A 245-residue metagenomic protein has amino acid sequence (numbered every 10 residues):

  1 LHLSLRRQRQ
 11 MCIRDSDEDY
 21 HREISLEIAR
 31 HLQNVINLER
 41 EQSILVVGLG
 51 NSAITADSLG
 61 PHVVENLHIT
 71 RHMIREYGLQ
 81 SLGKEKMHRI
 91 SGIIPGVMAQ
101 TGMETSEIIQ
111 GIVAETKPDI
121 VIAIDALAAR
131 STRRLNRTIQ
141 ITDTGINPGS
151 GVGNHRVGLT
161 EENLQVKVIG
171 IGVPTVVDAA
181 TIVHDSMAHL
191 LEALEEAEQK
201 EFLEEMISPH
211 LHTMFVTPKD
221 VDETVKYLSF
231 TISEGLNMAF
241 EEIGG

Functional and structural regions predicted by a protein language model:
L1, D17, H21-R40, L67-T70: Active-site cofactor/substrate anionic-group-binding motifs, chiefly glycine- and Lys/Arg-rich phosphate-binding loops
H2-I13: Single conserved hydrophobic/aromatic residue that forms the stacking wall/gate of nucleotide- or nucleobase-binding
H31, T55-M73, T138-N147: A glycine- and small-aliphatic-rich helix-loop capping segment at beta-alpha/alpha-beta transitions that lines
S43-I54, G92-G96: Short glycine-rich or small-residue beta-strand-to-loop segments that form or flank ligand, phosphate, metal/Fe-S
L49-L59, A99, A126-R130: Gly/Ser/Thr-rich loops at beta-strand to alpha-helix junctions that form or flank small-molecule/cofactor-binding
S81-I112: A structural-propensity feature for long, helix-poor, extended segments
I93-I94, A123-G245: A structural signal for small-residue-enriched, beta-sheet-centric alpha/beta enzyme cores and oligomeric scaffold folds
V113, P118-D119: Proline-aspartate-enriched helix->loop->beta-strand connector
